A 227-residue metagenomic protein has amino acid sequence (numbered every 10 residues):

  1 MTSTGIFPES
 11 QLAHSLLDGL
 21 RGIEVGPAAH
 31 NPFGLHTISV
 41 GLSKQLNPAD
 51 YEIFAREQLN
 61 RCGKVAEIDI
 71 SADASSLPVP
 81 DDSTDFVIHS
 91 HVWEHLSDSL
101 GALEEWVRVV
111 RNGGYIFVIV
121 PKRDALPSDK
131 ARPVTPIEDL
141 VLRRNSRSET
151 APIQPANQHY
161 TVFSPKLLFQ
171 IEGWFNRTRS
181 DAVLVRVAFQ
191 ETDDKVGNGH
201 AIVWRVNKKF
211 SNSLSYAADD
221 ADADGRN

Functional and structural regions predicted by a protein language model:
T2-R21: Conserved alpha-helix/loop element of class I SAM-dependent methyltransferases that forms part of the SAM/SAH-binding
L17-P32: Conserved class I S-adenosyl-L-methionine
G34-R61, V65-D69: Active-site regions of enzymes building and remodeling cell-envelope glycoconjugates
N60-G63, S71, L100-V107, R111 (+1 more regions): S-adenosyl-L-methionine-dependent methyltransferase catalytic module, highlighting the catalytic core
I68-V87: A short acidic, Gly/Pro-enriched loop at the edge of an enzyme's catalytic core that lines a small-molecule cofactor
D85-S97: A short SAM/SAH-binding and catalytic strip from SAM-dependent methyltransferases
